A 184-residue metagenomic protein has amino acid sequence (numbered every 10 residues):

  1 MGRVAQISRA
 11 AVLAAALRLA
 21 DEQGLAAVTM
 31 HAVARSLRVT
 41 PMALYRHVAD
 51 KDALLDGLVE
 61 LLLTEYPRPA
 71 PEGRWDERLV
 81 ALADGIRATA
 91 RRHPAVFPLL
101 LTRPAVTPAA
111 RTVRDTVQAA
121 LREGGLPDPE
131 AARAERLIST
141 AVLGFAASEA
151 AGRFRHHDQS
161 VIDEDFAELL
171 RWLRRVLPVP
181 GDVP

Functional and structural regions predicted by a protein language model:
M1-A32, S36-V39, A49-D56: Basic, helix-initiating cap at the start of DNA-binding domains
H47-V48, A134: Residues in the recognition helix of alpha-helical DNA-binding motifs
E60-E65: Short, basic, alpha-helical segments at the C-terminal edge of helix-turn-helix-like DNA-binding modules
P67-V106, E135-I138: Hydrophobic alpha-helical connector segments
L82, L101-L137, E164-A167: Amphipathic alpha-helical packing segments from all-alpha helical-bundle domains
S139-L143, A147: Amphipathic alpha-helical core segments of compact helical bundles
A151-P184: C-terminal peripheral helix-coil segments that are non-catalytic and often amphipathic
